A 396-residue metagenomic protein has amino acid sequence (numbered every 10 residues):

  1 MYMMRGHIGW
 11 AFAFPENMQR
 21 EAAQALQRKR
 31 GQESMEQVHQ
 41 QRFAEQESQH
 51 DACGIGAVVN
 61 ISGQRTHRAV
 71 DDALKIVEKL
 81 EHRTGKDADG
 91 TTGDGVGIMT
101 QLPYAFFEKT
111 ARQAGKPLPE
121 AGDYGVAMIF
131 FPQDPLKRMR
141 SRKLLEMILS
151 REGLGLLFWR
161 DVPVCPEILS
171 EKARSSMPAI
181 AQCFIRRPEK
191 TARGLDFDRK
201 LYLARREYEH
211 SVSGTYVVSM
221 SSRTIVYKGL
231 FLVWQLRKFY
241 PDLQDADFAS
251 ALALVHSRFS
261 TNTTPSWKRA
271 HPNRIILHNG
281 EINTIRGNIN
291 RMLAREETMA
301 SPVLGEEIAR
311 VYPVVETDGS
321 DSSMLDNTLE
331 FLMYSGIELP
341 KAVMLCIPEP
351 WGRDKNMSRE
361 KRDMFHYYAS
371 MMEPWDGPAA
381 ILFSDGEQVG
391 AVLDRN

Functional and structural regions predicted by a protein language model:
R5, R20, R28-R30: Basic polycationic patches enriched in arginine
A13-P15, Q24-Q27: Short stretches within intrinsically disordered, low-complexity N-terminal or propeptide regions
E16-Q19, P374: Hydrophobic residues within membrane-embedded alpha helices
L26-N396: Conserved short alpha-helical segments that host acidic/polar catalytic motifs at enzyme active sites
